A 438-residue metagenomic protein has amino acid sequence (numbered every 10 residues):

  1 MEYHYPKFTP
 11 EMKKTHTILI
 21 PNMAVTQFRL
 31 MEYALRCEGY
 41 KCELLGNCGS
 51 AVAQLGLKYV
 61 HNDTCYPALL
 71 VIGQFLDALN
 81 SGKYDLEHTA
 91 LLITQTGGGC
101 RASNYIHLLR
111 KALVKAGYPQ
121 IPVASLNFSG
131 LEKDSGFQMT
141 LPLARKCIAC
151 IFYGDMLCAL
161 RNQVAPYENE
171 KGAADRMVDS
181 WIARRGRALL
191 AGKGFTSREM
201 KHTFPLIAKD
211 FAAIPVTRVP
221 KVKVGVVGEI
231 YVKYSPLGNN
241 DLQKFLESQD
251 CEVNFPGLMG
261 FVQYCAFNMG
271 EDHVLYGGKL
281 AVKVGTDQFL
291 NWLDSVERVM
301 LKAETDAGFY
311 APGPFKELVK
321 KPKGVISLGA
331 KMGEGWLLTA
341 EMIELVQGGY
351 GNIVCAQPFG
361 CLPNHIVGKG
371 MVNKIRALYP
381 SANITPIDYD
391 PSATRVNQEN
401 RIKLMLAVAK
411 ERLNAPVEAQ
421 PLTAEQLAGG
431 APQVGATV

Functional and structural regions predicted by a protein language model:
M1-V438: An N-terminal assembly and electron-transfer interface module characteristic of large anaerobic redox and radical
